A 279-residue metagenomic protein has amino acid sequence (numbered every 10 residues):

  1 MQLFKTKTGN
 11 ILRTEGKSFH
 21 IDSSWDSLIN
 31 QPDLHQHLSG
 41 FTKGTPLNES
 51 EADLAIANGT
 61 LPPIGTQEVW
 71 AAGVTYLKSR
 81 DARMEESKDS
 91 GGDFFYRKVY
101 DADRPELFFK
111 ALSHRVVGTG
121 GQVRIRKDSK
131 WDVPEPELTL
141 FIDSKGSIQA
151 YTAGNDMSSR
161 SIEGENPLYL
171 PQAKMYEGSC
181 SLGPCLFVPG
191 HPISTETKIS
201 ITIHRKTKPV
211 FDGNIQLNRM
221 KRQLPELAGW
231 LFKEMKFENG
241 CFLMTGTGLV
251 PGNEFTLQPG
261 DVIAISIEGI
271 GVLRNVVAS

Functional and structural regions predicted by a protein language model:
M1, K127-D128, G252-N253: Generic recognition of flexible, low-complexity loop/linker segments
M1-A72, L77, N275-S279: Generic N-terminal segment detector
K7-T8, R13-K17, I142-S147, H204-T207 (+1 more regions): Short acidic-glycine loop/turn motifs at beta-strand connectors
T8, P136-L138, D261: Residue-level marker for the onset of beta-strands and adjacent loop->beta junctions in well-ordered domains
H20-N30, M157-S161, N218-K221: A short local loop/turn or secondary-structure capping micro-motif enriched for an aromatic residue
G40-T207: Active-site microenvironments in enzyme catalytic cores
R160-S279: Catalytic-pocket segment enriched in acidic/His residues
